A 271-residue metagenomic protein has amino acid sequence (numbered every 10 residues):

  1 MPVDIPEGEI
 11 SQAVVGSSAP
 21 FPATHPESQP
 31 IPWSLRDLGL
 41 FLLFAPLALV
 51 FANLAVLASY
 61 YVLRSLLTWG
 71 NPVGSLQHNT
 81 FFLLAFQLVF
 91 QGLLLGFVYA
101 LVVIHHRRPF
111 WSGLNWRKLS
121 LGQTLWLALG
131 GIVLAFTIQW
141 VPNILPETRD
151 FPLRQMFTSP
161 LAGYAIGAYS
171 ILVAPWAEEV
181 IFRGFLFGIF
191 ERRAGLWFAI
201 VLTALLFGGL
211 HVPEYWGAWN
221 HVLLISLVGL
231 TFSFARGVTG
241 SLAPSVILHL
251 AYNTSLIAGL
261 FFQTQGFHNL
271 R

Functional and structural regions predicted by a protein language model:
M1-G113, Q139, N143, I257-R271: N-terminal, membrane-interfacial amphipathic/helix-forming hydrophobic leader that caps and precedes the first
P30-L35, P72-L76, N115-L119, L153-A162 (+1 more regions): Helix-boundary and loop/linker segments of multi-pass membrane transporters
W33, D37-A45, N79-Q91, Q123-A128 (+4 more regions): Residue-level signature of transmembrane alpha-helical entry/exit and packing/kink sites in multi-pass membrane
W33, W69, W111, W116 (+5 more regions): A residue-identity detector for tryptophan
L49, I132-R271: Transmembrane helix-loop-helix hairpins at the membrane interface of multi-pass integral membrane proteins
P109-F110, T124, F185, L230: Generic structural microfeature
N115-V133: Interfacial segments of alpha-helical transmembrane regions
